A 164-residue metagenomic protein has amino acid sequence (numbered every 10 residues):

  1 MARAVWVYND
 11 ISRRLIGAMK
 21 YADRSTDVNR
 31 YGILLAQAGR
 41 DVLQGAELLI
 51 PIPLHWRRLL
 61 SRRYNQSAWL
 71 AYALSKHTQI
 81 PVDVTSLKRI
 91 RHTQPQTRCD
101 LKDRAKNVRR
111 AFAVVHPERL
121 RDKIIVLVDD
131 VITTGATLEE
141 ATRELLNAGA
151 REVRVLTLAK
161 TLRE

Functional and structural regions predicted by a protein language model:
M1-L127, T134-E164: Conserved PRPP/pyrophosphate-binding segment of the phosphoribosyltransferase/PRPP-pathway fold
